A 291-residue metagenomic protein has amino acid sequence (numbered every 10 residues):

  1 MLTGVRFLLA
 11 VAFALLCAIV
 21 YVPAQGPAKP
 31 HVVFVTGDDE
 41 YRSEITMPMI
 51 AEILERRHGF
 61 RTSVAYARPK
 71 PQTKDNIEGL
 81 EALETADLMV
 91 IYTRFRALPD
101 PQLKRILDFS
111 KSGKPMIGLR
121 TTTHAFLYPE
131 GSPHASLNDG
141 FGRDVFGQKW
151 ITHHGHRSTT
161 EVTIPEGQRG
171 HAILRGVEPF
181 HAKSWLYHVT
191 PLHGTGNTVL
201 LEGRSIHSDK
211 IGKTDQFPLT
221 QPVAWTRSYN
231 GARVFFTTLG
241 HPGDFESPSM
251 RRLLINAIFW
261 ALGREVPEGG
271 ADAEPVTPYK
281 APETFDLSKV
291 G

Functional and structural regions predicted by a protein language model:
M1-V5: N-terminal secretory signal peptides that target proteins for export/translocation
R6-V20: Bacterial N-terminal signal peptides
G26-P30, I45-T46, R56, H207-G291: Extracellular ligand-binding/catalytic regions of CAZymes and related secreted enzymes and adhesion modules
K29-V35, D39-A125: Helical hinge/lid and interdomain linker segments adjacent to catalytic or ligand-binding clefts that mediate domain
G37-E40, R157-V162, G240-P248: Active-site rim elements
I45-M49, P101, R105, Q168 (+2 more regions): Extracytoplasmic/secreted proteins, especially bacterial periplasmic and envelope-associated proteins
E55, R61, T73-K74, E84-T85 (+2 more regions): Catalytic beta-strand/loop cores that center a nucleophilic Ser/Cys/Thr and support acyl-enzyme chemistry
I91, R96-G176: A glycine-rich, often tryptophan-bearing local segment used as a flexible ligand/cofactor-contacting loop or short
